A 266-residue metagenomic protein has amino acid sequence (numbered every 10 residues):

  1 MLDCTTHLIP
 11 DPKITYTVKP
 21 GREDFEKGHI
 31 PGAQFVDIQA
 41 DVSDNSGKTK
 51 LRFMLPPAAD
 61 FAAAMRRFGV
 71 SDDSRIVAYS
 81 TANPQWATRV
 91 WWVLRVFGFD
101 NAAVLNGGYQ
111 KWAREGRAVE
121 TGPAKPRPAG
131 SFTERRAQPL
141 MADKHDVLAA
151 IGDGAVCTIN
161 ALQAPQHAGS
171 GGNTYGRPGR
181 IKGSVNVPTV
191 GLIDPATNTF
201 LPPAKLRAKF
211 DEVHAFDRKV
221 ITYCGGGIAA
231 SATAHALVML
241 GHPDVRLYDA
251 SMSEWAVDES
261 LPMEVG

Functional and structural regions predicted by a protein language model:
M1-G266: Cytosolic catalytic domains that perform sulfur/thiol-centered chemistry
